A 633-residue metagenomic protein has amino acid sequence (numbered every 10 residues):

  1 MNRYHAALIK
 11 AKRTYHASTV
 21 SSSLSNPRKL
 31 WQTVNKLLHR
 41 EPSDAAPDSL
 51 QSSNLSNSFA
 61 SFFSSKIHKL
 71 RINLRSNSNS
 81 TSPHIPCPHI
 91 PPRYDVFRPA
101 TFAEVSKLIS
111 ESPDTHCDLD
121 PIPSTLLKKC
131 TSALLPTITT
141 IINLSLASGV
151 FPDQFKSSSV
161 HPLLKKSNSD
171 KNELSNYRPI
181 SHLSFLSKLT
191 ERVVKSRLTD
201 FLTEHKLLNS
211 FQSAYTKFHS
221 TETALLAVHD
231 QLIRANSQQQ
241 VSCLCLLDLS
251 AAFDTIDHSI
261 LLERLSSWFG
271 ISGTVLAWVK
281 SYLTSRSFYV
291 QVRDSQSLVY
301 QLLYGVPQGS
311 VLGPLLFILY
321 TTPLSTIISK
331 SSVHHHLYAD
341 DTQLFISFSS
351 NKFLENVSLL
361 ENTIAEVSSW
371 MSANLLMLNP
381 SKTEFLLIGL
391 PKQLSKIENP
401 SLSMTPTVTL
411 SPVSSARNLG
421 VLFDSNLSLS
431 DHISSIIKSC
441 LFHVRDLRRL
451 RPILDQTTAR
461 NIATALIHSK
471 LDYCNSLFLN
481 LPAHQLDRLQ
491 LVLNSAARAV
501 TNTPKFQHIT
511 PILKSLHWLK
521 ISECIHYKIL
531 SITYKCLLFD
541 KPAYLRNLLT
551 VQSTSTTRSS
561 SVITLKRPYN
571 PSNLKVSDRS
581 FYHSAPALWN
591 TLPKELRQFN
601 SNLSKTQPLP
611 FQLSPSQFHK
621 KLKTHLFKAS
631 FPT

Functional and structural regions predicted by a protein language model:
M1-S65, R98-I142, A147-F151, N236-V241 (+2 more regions): Short, charged alpha-helical motifs in flexible N/C-terminal segments and linkers
R28-S175, S181, F185-L189, S414-R417 (+2 more regions): Surface-exposed loop/turn segments and immediately adjacent short secondary-structure elements within folded domains
F63, P91-P307, I346, N461 (+1 more regions): Conserved pre-catalytic core of RNA-dependent polymerases
D95, N362, M377-S415: Short, conserved micro-motifs composed of acidic
D118, S157-V160, R178, Q212-Y215 (+10 more regions): Catalytic palm active-site di-aspartate
A251-F269, Q343-S369, N480: Catalytic palm subdomain of template-directed nucleic-acid polymerases, centered on the conserved carboxylate motif
T409-L477: Basic, alpha-helical interaction scaffolds
